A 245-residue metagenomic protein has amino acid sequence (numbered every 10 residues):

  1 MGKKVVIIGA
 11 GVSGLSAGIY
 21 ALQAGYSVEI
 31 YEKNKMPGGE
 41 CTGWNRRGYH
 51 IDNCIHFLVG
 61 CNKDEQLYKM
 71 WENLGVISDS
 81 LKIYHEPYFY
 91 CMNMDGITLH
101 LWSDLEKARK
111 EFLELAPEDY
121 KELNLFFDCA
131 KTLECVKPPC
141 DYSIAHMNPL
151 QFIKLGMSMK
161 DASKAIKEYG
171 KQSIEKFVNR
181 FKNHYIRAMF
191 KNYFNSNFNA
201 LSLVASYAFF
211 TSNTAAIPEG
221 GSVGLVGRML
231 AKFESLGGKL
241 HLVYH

Functional and structural regions predicted by a protein language model:
K3-C135: N-terminal glycine-rich phosphate/pyrophosphate-binding loop and immediately adjacent elements
V12-A17, L225, M229, F233 (+1 more regions): Extended, hydrophobic alpha-helical segments in both membrane/secreted and soluble proteins
G25-Y26, L236-G238: Secondary-structure transition into beta-strands, especially the periplasmic turns and strand N-termini that construct
S78, Y120, Y185-I186, G237: Secondary-structure boundary/capping signal
K131-L236: Active-site/ligand-binding neighborhood in enzyme catalytic cores
K239-H245: A conserved short coil-to-beta-strand element within the FAD-binding core of flavoproteins
